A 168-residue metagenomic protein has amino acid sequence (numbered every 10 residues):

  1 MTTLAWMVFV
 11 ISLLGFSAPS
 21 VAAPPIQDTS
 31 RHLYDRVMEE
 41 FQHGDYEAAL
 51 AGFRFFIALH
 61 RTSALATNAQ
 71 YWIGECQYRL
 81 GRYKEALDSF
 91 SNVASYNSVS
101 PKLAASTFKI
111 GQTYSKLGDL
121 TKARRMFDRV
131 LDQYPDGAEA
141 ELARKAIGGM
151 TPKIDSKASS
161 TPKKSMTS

Functional and structural regions predicted by a protein language model:
T2, S17-S168: Acidic, polar-rich low-complexity tracts and alpha-helical solenoid repeat scaffolds
A5-G15: Bacterial N-terminal signal peptides
